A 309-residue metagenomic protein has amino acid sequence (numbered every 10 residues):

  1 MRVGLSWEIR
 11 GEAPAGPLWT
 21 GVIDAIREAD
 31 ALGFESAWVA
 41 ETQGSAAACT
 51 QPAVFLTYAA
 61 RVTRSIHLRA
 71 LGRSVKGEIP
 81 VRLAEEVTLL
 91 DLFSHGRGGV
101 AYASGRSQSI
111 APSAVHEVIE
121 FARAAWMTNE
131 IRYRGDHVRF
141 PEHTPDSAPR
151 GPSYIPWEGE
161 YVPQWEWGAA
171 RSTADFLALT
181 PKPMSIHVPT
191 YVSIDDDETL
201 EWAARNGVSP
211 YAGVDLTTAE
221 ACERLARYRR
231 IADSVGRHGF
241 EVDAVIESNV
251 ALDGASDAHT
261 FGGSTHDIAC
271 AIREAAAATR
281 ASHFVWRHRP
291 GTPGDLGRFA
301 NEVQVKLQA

Functional and structural regions predicted by a protein language model:
M1-A15, A170-I186, V250-H259: N-terminal small/glycine-rich loop or linker at the start of catalytic domains across soluble metabolic enzymes
M1-T63, V188, R289: N-terminal beta1-alpha1-beta2 module of alpha/beta enzyme domains
V3-W7, A37-V39, L68-R73, G98-Y102 (+4 more regions): Hydrophobic faces of well-ordered beta-strands that scaffold small-molecule active sites in alpha/beta enzyme cores
G16-E28, E86, I194-E201, S264-A275: Short, acidic/polar
R27-A31, L56-S65, V87-G98, W202-R205 (+2 more regions): Acidic (Asp/Glu)-rich catalytic clusters
T50-A70, F121, N301-A309: Alpha-helix-loop-beta-strand connector modules within alpha/beta enzyme cores
I79-N206: Internal, glycine-rich beta/alpha segment that forms the wall or movable "lid" of small-molecule/cofactor binding
A114, V118-R123, A221-I231, T292-A309: C-terminal helical cap(s) of enzyme catalytic domains, especially alpha/beta-barrels
